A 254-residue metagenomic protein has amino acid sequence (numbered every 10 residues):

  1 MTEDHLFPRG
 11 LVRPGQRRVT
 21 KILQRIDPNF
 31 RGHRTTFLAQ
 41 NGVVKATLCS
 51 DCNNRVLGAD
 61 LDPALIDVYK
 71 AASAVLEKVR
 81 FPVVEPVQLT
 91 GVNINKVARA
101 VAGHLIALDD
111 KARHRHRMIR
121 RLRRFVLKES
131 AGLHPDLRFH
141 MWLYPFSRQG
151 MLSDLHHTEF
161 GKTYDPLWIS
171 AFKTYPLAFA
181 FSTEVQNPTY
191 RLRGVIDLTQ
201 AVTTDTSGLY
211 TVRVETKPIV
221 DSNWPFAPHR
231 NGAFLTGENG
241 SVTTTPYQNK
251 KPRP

Functional and structural regions predicted by a protein language model:
M1-D60: An N-terminal structural lobe/cap that precedes and organizes the functional/catalytic core across diverse proteins
F7-Q16, H104-R120: Short N-terminal signal/transit or membrane-insertion segments and the immediately adjacent low-complexity/disordered
R25-T35, V79-V84, M151-E159: Low-complexity, polar-biased intrinsically disordered regions enriched in Pro/Ser/Thr/Gly
D27-P28, S73-L76, T204-S207: Glycine-rich loops and low-complexity Gly/Arg-rich segments that provide flexible linkers or classic glycine-based
P28-F30, L38, V83-Q88, S207-S222: Low-complexity, flexible helical/coil segments
R34-R113: Catalytic cores of phosphodiester-bond-cleaving enzymes
K111-P254: C-terminal, charged low-complexity interaction regions
